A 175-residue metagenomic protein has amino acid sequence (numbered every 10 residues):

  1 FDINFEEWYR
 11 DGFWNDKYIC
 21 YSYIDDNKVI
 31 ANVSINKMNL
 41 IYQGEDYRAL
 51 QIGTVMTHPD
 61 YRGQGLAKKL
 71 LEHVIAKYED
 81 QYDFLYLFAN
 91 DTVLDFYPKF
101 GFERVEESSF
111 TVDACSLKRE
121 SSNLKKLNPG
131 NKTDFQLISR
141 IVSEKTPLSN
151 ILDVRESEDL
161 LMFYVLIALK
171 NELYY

Functional and structural regions predicted by a protein language model:
F1-V55, L148-Y175: A conserved beta-strand-loop-helix scaffold within acyl/acetyltransferase catalytic domains
H58: Residue-level recognition of the GNAT/N-acetyltransferase active site
Y61-H73: Conserved acetyl-CoA pyrophosphate-binding loop and the N-cap/start of the following alpha-helix in GNAT-like
A76-N90: Conserved GNAT acetyl-CoA-binding A-motif
Y97-P98, F102: Conserved active-site tyrosine of GNAT-family acetyltransferases
E103-Y175: Amide-forming acyltransferase catalytic core, primarily the GNAT-like/NAT-type and related acyltransferase folds
